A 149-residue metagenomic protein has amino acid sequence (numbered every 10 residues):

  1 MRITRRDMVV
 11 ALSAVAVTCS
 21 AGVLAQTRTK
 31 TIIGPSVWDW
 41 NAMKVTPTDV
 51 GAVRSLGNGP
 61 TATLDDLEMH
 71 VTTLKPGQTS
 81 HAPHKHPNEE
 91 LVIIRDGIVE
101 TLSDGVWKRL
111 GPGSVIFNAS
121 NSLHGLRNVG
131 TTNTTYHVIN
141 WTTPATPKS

Functional and structural regions predicted by a protein language model:
I3-D66, P147-S149: A short, N-terminal "cap"/entry segment at the start of jelly-roll beta-barrel domains of the cupin/DSBH fold
S55, H70-K85: Conserved short histidine dyad/triad with adjacent acidic residue
L67-H70, V115, Y136: Aromatic/pi-system hotspot detector in well-structured domains
T73-L74, K85-T101: Short, conserved beta-strand element in jelly-roll/cupin
T79-H81, E100, I116, S120-L126: Histidine-centered metal-chelating micro-motifs
V106-S120: Short acidic-glycine-tyrosine-enriched beta hairpin
S120-A145: Ligand-binding loop in jelly-roll beta-barrel domains
